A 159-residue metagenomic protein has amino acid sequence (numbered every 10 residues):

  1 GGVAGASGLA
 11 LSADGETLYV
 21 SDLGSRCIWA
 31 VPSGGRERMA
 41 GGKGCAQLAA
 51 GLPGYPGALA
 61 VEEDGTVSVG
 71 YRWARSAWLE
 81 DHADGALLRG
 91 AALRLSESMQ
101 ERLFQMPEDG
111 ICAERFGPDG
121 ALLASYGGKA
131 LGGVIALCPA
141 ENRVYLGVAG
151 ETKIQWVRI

Functional and structural regions predicted by a protein language model:
G1-G8, W29-L52, P118-K129: Blade-edge beta-strand/turn elements of extracellular beta-propeller and related beta-sheet repeat scaffolds
G1-T17, G51-D64, D109-C112, K129-N142: Beta-rich, blade/repeat-based domains predominating in secreted/periplasmic proteins but also intracellular
G2, L11-S12, L18-S25, S68-W73 (+2 more regions): Conserved beta-strand positions in repeat-built beta-propeller and related beta-rich domains
L9-A10, A30-P32, G41, L79-D81 (+2 more regions): A short, polar/proline- and glycine-enriched secondary-structure boundary/capping micro-motif
E16-T17, R36-G42, P139, L146-G147: Short, solvent-exposed loop/turn segments that connect beta-strands within catalytic domains and beta-strand-rich
R26-I28, R75-A77, A113, T152-Q155: Structural signal for beta-propeller blades
P53-G127: Loop/turn-rich, solvent-exposed surfaces of beta-rich toroidal or solenoidal domains
S68, V134-I159: Blade-level signature of beta-propeller repeat domains, shared across WD40, Kelch, NHL, RCC1 and BNR/Asp-box propellers
